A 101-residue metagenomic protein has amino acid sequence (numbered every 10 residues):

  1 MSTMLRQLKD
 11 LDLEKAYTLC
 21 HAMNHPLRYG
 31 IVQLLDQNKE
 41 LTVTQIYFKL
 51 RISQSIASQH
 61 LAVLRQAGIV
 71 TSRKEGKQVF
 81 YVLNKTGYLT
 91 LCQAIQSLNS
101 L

Functional and structural regions predicted by a protein language model:
M1-M23, I69, T90-I95: N-terminal leader segment of winged-helix/HTH proteins
E14-S55, E75, V79-G87: N-terminal helix-turn-helix DNA-binding core of bacterial DNA-binding proteins
E40, G68-I69: Short hinge/loop at the helix->beta-strand junction immediately C-terminal to the helix-turn-helix recognition helix
F48, R65-Q66: Alpha-helical residues within the helix-turn-helix
L61-A62: Short, hydrophobic-biased segments on the C-terminal half of alpha helices that form "recognition helices"
Q66, S97-S100: Regular, well-ordered alpha-helical segments
S72: Short beta-strand "wing" residues that participate in macromolecule-binding interfaces
